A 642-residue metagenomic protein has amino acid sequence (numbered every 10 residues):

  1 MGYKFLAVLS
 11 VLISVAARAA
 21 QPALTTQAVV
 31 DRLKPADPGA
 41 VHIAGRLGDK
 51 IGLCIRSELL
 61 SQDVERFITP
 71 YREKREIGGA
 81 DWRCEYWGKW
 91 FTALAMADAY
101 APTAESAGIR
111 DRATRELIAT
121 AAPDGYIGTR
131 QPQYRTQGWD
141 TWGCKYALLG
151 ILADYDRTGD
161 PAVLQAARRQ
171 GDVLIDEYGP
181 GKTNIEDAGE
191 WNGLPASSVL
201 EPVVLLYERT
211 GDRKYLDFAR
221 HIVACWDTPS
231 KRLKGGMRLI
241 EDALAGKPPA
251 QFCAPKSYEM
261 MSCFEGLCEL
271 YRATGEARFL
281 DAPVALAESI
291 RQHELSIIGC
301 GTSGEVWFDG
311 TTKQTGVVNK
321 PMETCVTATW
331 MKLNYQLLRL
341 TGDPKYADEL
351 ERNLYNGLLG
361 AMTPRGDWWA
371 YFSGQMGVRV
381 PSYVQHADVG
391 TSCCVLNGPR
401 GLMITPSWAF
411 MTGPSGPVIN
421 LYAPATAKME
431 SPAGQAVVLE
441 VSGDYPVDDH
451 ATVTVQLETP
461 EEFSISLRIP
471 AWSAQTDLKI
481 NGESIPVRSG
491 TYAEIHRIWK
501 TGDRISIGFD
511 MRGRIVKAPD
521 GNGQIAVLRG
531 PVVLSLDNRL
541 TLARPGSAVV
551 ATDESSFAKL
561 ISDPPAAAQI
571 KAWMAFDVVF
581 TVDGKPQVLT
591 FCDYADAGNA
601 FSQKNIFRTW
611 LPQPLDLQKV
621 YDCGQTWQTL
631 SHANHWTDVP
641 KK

Functional and structural regions predicted by a protein language model:
L6-S14: Bacterial N-terminal signal peptides
Q21-A104, G108, Q137-R157, A196-K214 (+4 more regions): Aromatic (Trp/Tyr) and acidic
W90, A104-D140, Q165, E294-T302: Helix-terminus loop motifs that line ligand-binding clefts
P132-T141, L148, L164-L194, L200: Asp-box/WD-like beta-propeller blade repeats and closely related beta-sheet repeat scaffolds
Y178-T183, A188-L239, A243-Q251, K256: Solenoidal tandem-repeat scaffolds enriched in leucines and small polar residues
A219, P283, D348-N356, A361-A451 (+3 more regions): C-terminal beta-rich recognition modules with glycine/proline-rich loops and embedded aromatic residues
Q475-G482: Short, surface-exposed beta-strand/strand-loop-strand elements in extracellular ectodomains
E483-S489: Short beta-strand segments within Ig-like beta-sandwich modules, predominantly Fibronectin type-III
